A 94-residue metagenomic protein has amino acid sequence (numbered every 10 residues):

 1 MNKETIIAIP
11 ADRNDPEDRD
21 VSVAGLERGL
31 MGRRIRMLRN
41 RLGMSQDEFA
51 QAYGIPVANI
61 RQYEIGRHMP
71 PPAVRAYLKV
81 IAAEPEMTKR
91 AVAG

Functional and structural regions predicted by a protein language model:
M1-L30, M87-G94: N-terminal flexible/basic segments that precede or flank functional cores
M31-R34, A73: N-terminal positioning helix adjacent to the helix-turn-helix/winged-helix DNA-binding module
R34-E48: Short basic helix-loop element that most often maps to the first helix and adjoining turn of HTH DNA-binding modules
I35, F49-A50, I60-Y63: Conserved hydrophobic/aromatic packing and binding residues within compact polymer-binding modules
Q46, V57, R67-H68: The DNA-contacting recognition helix of HTH DNA-binding domains and analogous helical DNA-recognition elements
I65-G94: Short, Lys/Arg-rich amphipathic alpha-helical interaction segments that bind nucleic acids or acidic protein surfaces
